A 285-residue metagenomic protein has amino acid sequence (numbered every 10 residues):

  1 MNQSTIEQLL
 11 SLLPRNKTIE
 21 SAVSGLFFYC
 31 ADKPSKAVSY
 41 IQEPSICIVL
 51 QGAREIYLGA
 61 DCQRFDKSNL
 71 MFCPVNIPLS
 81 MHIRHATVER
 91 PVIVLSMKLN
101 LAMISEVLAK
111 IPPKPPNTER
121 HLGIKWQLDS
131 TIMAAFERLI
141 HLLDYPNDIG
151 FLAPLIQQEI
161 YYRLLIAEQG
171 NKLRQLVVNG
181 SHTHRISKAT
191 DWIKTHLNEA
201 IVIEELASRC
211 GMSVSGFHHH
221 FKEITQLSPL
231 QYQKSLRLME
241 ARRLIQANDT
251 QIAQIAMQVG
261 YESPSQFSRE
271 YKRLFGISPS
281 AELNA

Functional and structural regions predicted by a protein language model:
M1-A22, S35-K36, T118-R120, L142: A short, N-terminal "cap"/entry segment at the start of jelly-roll beta-barrel domains of the cupin/DSBH fold
K17-P115: N-terminal regulatory/effector-sensing and dimerization cores that precede helix-turn-helix DNA-binding domains
A37, E119-Q127, V177, E204-E205: A ubiquitous short alpha-helical element
E55, A200, D249-T250: Residue at a beta-strand N-cap/secondary-structure junction
I104-E159, R163, A189-D191: Amphipathic alpha-helical segments enriched in hydrophobic/aromatic residues interleaved with Lys/Arg
E159, R163-G170, L176-V178, K194-H196 (+3 more regions): Basic/polar phosphate-binding segments, predominantly the helix-turn-helix DNA-binding elements of transcriptional
L197-N198, I245-A247: Short amphipathic helical patch at the helix-1/turn junction of helix-turn-helix
